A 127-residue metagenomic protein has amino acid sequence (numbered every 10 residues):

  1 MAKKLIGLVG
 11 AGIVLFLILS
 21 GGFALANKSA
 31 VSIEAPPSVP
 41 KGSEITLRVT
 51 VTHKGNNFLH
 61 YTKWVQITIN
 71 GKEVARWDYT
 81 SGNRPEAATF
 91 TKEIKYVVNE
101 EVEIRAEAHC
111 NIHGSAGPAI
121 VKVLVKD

Functional and structural regions predicted by a protein language model:
A24-I45: N-terminal edge beta-strand
E44, N99-E103: Extracellular Ig-like/FN3 beta-sandwich strand-entry sites
T46-K54, E93: Short edge beta-strand/loop segments characteristic of extracellular beta-sandwich folds
G55-H60: A short beta-turn/strand-edge loop motif at beta-sheet boundaries
K63-T68: Beta-strand signatures of extracellular beta-sandwich domains
E73-R84: Solvent-exposed serine/threonine-rich low-complexity stretches and specific carbohydrate-binding patches
R84-E93: Aromatic sugar-binding surface patches on proteins that engage polysaccharides or sugar-phosphate polymers
H109-A119: Short acidic/polar inter-strand loop motif in beta-rich domains
